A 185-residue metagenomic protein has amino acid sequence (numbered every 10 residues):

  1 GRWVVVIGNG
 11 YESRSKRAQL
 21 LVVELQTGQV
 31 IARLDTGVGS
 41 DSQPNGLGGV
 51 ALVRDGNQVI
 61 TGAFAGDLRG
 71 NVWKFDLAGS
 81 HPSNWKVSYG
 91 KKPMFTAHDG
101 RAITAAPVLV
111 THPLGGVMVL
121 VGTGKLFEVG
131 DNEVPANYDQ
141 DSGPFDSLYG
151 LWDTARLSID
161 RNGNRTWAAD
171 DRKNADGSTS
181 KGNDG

Functional and structural regions predicted by a protein language model:
G1-G185: Beta-propeller fold recognition
